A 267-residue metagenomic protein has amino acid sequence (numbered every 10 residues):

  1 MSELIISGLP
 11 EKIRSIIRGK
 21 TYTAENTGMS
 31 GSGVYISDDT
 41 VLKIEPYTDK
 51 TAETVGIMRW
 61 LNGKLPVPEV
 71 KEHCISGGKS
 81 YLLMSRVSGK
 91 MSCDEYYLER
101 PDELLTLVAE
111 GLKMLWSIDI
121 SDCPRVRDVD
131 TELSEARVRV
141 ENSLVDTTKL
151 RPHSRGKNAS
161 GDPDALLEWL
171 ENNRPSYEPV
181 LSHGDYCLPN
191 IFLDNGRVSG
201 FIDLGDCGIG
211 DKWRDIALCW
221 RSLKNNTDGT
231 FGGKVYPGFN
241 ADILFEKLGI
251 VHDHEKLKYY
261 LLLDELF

Functional and structural regions predicted by a protein language model:
I5-R14, M114-G184, D253: An alpha-helical support segment within catalytic cores of ATP-dependent transferases
I16-E25: Conserved N-terminal boundary motif of the eukaryotic protein kinase catalytic domain
G19, S37-T40, N62-V67, D194-V198 (+2 more regions): Short glycine/proline-enriched coil/turn segments at helix->beta-strand junctions
A24-D128: ATP-binding pocket architecture of kinase catalytic cores
E25, K247-F267: Charged phosphate-binding loop/patch that engages nucleotide di/tri-phosphates or the phosphate backbone of nucleic
G31-S37, L42, A165-R214: Active-site acidic catalytic loop and adjacent metal/ATP-binding pocket of ATP-dependent phosphoryl transfer enzymes
R59-G63, P175, E246: Solvent-exposed polar/charged
E178-S182, D194-F245, I250-H252: Active-site Asp-x-Gly
